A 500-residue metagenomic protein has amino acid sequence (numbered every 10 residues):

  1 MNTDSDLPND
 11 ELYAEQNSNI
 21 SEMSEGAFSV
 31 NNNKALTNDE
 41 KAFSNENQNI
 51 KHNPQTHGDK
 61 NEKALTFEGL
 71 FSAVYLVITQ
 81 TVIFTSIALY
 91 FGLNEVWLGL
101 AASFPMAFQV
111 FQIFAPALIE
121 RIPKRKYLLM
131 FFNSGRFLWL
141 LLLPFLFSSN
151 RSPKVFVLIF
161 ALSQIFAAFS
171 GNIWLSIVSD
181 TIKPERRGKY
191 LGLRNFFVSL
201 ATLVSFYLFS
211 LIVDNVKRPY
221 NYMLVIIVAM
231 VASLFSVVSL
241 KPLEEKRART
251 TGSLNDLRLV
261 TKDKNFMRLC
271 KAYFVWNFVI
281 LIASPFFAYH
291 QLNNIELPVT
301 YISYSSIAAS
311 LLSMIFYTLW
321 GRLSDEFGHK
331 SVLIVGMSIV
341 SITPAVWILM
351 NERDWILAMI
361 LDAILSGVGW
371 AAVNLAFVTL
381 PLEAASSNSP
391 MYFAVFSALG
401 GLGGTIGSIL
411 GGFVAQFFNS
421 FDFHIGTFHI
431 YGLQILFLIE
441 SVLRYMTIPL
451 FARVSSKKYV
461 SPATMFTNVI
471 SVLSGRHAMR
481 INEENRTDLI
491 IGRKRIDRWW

Functional and structural regions predicted by a protein language model:
E46-D59, E245-A272, S461-W500: Juxtamembrane intracellular "pre-TM" segments in multi-pass secondary transporters
N47-Q112, P116, M267-S306: Helix-loop boundary and gating motifs at the non-cytosolic
T85-Y90, A117, R121, L143-S148 (+2 more regions): Transmembrane alpha-helix termini and helix-breaking/packing motifs in multi-pass membrane transporters
F111-K124, V213, F316-H329, A415: Helix-to-loop junctions at the C-terminal end of transmembrane segments in multipass secondary transporters
R121-G135, P219, E326-M337: Cytoplasmic membrane-interface "Motif A"-like loop-to-helix N-cap segments of 12-TM Major Facilitator Superfamily
N133-N150, S338-D354: C-terminal ends and interior cores of transmembrane alpha-helices in multi-pass membrane transporters/permeases
S152-S170, I356-A372: Hydrophobic core of transmembrane alpha-helices in multi-pass small-molecule transporters, especially MFS/SLC-type
M230-A248, T447-S455: C-terminal membrane-cytosol helix-exit motif in multi-pass small-molecule transporters
